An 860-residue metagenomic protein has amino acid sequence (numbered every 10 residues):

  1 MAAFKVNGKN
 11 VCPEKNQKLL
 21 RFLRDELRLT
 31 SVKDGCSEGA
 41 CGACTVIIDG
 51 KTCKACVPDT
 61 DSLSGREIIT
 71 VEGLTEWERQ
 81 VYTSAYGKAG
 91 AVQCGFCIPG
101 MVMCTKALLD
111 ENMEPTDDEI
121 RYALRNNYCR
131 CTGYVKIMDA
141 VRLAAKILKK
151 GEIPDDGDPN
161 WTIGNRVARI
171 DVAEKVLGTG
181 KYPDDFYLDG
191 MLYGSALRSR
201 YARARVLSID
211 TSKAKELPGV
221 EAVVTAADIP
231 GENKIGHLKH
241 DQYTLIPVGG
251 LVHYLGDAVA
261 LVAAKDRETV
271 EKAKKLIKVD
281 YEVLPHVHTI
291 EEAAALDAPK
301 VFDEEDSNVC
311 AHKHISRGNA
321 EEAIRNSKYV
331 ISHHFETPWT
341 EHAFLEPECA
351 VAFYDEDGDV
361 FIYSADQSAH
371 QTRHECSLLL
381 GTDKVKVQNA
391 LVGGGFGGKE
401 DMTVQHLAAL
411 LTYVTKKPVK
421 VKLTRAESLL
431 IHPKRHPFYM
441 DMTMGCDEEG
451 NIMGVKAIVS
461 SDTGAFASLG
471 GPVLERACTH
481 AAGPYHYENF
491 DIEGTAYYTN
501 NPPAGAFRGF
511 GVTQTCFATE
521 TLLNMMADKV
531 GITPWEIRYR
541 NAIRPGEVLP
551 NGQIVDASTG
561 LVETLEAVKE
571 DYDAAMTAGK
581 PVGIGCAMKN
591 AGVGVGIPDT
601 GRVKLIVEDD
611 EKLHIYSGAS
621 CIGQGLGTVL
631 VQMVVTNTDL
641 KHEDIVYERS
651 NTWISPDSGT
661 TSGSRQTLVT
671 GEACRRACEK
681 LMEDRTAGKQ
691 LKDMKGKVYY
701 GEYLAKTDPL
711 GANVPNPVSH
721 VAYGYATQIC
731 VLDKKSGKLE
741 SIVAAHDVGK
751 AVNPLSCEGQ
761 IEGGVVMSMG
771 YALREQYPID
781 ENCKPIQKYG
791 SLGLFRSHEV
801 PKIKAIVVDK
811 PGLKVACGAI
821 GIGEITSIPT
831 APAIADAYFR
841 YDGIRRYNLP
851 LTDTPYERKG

Functional and structural regions predicted by a protein language model:
M1-D156, V595: Signature of N-terminal electron-transfer/Fe-S-associated modules in redox systems
V46, E174, G180, D184 (+11 more regions): Short beta-strand elements
G90, N165, D171-L177, L238 (+3 more regions): Glycine-rich loop/linker segments at domain edges
A145-S307, V330, V414: Flexible, low-hydrophobicity surface segments
A226-A227, G381-D383, V414-V419, E448 (+2 more regions): C-terminal catalytic domains of large/alpha subunits in multi-subunit enzymes
A258-V259, A264-D266, K417-G464, G671-K692: Phosphate/diphosphate-binding loops
D297-L378, A542-K612, D693-V718, A726 (+1 more regions): Helix-loop-helix junctions that connect adjacent transmembrane helices in secondary transporters/permeases, recognized
G395-K416, K420-V421, L626-M633: Thiamine diphosphate
